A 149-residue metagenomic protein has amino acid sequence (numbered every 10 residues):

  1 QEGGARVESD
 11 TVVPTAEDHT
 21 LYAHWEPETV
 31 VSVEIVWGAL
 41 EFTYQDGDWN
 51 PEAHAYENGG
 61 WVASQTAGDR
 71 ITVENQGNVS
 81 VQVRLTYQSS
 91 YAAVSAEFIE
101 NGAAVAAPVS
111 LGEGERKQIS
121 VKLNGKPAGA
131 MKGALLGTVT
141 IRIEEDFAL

Functional and structural regions predicted by a protein language model:
Q1-G3, D18, E26: Small disulfide-bonded, cysteine-rich extracellular recognition modules and tandem repeats
Q1-T11: Surface-exposed interfaces of beta-sheet-rich extracellular modules
S9, G102-V109: Short, solvent-exposed S/T- and G/P-enriched segments that are highly enriched in secreted/extracellular and lumenal
D10-D18: Solvent-exposed segments in extracellular or luminal domains encompassing
D18-Y22, L136: Short, conserved beta-strand segments of beta-strand-rich sandwich/propeller modules, principally
P27, I71-T72, G77-N78, G112-L149: C-terminal, structured domain-capping segment
E28-V105, E144, A148: Surface-exposed interaction patch
